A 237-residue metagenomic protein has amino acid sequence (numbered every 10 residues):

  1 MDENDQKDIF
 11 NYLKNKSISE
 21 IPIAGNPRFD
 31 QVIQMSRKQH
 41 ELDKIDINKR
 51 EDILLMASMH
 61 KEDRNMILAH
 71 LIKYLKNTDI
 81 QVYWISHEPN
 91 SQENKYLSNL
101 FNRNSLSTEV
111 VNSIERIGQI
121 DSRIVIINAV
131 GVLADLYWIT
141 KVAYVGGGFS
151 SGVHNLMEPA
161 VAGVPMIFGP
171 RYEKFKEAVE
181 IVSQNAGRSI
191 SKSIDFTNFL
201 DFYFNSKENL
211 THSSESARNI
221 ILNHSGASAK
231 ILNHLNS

Functional and structural regions predicted by a protein language model:
M1-S237: Nucleotide-activated sugar donor-binding and catalytic core shared by glycosyltransferases and related lipid-linked
